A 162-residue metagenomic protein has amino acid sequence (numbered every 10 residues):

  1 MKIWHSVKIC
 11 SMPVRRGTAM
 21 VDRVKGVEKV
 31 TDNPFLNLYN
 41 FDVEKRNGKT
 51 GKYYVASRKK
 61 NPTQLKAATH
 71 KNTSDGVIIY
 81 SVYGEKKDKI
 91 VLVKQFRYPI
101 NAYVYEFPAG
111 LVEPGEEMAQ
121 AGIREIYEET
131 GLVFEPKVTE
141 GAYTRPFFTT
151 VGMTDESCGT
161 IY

Functional and structural regions predicted by a protein language model:
V21-D32: Short amphipathic beta-strand and strand-loop transition segments with alternating hydrophobic
F35-Y80, K86: Acidic, metal-coordinating catalytic segment for phosphate/diphosphate chemistry, firing primarily on the Nudix
N37-D42, Y103, S157-I161: Short beta-strand micro-motifs in enzyme catalytic cores
A67-V82, K86-R124: Conserved Nudix-box catalytic region and its N-terminal flanking loop in Nudix hydrolases and closely related
D75, V82-K86, Q95-P99, G131-Y162: Active-site segment of metal-dependent pyrophosphate-handling enzymes, primarily the Nudix hydrolase catalytic core
